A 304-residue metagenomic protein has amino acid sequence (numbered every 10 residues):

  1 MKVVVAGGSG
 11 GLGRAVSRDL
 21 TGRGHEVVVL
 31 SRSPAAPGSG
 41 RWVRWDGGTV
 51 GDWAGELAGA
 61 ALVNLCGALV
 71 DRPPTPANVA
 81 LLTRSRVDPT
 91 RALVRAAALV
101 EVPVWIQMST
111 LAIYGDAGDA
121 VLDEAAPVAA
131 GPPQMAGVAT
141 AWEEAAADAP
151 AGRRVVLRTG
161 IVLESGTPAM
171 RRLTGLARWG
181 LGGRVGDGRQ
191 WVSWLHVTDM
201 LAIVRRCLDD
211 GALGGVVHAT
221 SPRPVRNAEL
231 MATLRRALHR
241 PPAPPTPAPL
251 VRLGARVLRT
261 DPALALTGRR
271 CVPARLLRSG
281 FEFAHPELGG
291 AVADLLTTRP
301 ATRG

Functional and structural regions predicted by a protein language model:
V3-R23: N-terminal Rossmann NAD(P)H-binding glycine-rich loop of SDR-like oxidoreductase domains
A35-A92: NAD(P)H-binding glycine-rich loop region in Rossmannoid oxidoreductase-like domains and their noncatalytic homologs
R91-G131: Conserved Rossmann-fold NAD(P)-dependent oxidoreductase catalytic core, especially the SDR/UDP-sugar
T110, E143-S165: Conserved beta-loop-beta element that borders a ligand/cofactor-binding pocket
A130-M135, G160-T167, D187-V197: Glycine-rich "substrate-gating" loop/helix at the edge of Rossmann-like oxidoreductase active sites
T174-G182, Q190-V225: Alpha-helical substrate-binding/gating segment
C207-R259, A293-G304: Mid/C-terminal beta-alpha module of Rossmann-like enzyme folds, strongest in SDR-family dehydrogenases/epimerases
P262-G304: C-terminal amphipathic/interface module of NAD(P)-dependent oxidoreductases and related NAD-binding regulators
